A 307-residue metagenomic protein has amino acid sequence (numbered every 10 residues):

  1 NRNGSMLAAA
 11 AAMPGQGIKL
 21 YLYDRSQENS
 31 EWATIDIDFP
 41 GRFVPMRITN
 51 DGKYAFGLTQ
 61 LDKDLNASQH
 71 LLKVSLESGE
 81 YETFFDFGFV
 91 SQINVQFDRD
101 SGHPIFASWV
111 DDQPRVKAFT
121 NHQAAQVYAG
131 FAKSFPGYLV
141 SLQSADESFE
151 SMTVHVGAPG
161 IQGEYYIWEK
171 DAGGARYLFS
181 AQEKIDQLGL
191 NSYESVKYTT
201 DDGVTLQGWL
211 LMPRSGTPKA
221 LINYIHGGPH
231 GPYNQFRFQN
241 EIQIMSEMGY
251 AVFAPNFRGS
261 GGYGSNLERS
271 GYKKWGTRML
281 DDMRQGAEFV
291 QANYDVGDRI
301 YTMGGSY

Functional and structural regions predicted by a protein language model:
N1, A10, V116-R214, N234 (+3 more regions): Non-catalytic accessory segments flanking enzyme active sites
N1-A12, G17-L22, S30-D62, Q69-L71 (+5 more regions): Conserved beta-propeller blade repeats
I18-L20, E28-T34, Y81, G174-R176 (+2 more regions): Tryptophan-centered short beta-strand motifs
D24-Q27, S75-G79, K170-D171: Short loop/turn segments that connect beta-strands within beta-propeller blades
E31-I37, E80-F85, G130-A132: A short beta-strand motif characteristic of beta-propeller blades
T59-L65, W109-H122: Short, conserved, GDST-rich strand-edge loop motifs in beta-rich repeat architectures
F85-I93, Q182-Q187: Conserved blade-ending motifs and adjacent loop-strand segments that build the rim/top face of beta-propeller domains
K184-Y301, G305-S306: Cap/lid segment of the alpha/beta-hydrolase catalytic domain
